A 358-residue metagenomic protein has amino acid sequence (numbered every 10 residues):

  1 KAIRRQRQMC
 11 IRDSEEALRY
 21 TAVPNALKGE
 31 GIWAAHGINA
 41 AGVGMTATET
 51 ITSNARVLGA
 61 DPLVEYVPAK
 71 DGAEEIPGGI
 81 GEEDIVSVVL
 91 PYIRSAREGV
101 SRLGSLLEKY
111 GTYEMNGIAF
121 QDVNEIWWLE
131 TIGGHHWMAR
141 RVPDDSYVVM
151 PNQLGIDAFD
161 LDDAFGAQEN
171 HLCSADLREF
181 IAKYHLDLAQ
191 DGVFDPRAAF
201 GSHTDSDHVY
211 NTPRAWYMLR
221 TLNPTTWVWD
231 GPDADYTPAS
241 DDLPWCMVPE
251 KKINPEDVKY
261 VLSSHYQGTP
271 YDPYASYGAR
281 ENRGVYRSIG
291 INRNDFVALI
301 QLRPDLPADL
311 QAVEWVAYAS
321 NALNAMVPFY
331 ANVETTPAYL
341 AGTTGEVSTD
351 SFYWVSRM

Functional and structural regions predicted by a protein language model:
K1-I11: Single conserved hydrophobic/aromatic residue that forms the stacking wall/gate of nucleotide- or nucleobase-binding
R5, L27-G29, V100, G111 (+4 more regions): C-terminus-biased signal that marks the final domain/tail of proteins
R7-M9, G42, A298: Short low-polarity hydrophobic stretches
R12-N25: Solvent-exposed N-terminal domain segments of exported/luminal and surface proteins
I32-G37: Short, surface-exposed beta-strand/loop micro-motifs that present aromatic residues
A40-V43, A47-V142, S146-P151, D242-E256 (+3 more regions): Structured, non-membrane catalytic/scaffold regions adjacent to prosthetic-group chemistry
V149-L154, V327-F329: Extended hydrophobic/aromatic segments used for targeting, binding, or gating
